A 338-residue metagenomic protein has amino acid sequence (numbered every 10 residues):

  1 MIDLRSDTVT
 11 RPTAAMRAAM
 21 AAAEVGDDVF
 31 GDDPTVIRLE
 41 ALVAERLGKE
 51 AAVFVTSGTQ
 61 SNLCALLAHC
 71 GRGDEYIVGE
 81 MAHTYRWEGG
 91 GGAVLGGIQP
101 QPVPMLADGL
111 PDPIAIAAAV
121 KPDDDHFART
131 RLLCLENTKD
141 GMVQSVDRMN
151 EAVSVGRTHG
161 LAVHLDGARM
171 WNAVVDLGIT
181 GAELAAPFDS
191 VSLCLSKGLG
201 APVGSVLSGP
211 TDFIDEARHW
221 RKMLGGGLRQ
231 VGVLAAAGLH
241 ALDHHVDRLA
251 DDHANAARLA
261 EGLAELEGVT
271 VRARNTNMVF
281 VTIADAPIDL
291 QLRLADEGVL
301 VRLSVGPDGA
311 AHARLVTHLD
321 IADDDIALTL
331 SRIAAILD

Functional and structural regions predicted by a protein language model:
T13-G58, E80-M81, Y85-R86, G91: Conserved N-terminal alpha-helix of the aminotransferase class I/II PLP-enzyme fold
A68-R86: Conserved PLP-anchoring active-site segment centered on the Schiff-base-forming lysine
R72-G73, A257, A264-L337: Conserved C-terminal alpha-helix-loop-beta "cap" of PLP-dependent enzymes that closes/shapes the active-site mouth
G97-T138, V143-E151: PLP-dependent aminotransferase-class I/II
Q99-P100, V163-H164, V271, V301: Hydrophobic beta-strand scaffold residues
R129-K139, V143-Q144, T180, A185-T276 (+1 more regions): Active-site C-terminal subdomain of aminotransferase-like
Q144-V174: Catalytic PLP-binding core of fold-type I/II PLP enzymes
